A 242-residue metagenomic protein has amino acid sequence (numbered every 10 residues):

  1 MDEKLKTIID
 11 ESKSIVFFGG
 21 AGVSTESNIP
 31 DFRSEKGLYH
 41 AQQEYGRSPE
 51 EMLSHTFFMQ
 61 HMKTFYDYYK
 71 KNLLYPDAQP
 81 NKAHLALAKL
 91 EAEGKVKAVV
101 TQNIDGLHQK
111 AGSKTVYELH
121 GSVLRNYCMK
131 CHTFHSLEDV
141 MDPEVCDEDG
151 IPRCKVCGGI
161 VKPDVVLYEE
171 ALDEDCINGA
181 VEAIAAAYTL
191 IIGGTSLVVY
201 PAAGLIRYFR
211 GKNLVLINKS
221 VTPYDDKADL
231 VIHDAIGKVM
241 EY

Functional and structural regions predicted by a protein language model:
M1-Y242: Conserved catalytic core of sirtuin-type NAD+-dependent deacylases
